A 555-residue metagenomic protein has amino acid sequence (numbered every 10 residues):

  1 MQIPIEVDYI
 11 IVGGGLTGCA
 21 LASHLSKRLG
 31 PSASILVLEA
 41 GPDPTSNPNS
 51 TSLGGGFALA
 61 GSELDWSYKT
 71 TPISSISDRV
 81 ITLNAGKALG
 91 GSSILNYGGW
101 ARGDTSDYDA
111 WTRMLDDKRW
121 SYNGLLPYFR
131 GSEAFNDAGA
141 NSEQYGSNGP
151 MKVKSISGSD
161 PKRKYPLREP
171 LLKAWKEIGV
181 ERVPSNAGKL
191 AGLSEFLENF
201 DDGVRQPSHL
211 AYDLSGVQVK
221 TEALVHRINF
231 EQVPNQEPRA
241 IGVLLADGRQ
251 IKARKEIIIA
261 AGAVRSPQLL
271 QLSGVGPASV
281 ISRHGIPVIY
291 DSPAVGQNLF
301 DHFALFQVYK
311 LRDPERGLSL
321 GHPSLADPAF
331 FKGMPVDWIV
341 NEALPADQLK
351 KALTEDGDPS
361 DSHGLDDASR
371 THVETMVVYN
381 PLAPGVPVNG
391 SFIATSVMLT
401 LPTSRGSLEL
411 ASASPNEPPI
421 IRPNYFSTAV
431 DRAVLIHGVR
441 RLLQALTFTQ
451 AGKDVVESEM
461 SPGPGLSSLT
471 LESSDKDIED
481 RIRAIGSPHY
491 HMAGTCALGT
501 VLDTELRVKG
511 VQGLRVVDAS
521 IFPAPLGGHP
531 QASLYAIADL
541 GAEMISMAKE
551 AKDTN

Functional and structural regions predicted by a protein language model:
Q2-G131, I289-A294, D301-L311, A329-F330 (+1 more regions): N-terminal glycine-rich phosphate/pyrophosphate-binding loop and immediately adjacent elements
H24-L36, G41-S46, I228-E237, G242-M334 (+2 more regions): Glycine-rich loop(s) and the adjacent beta-strand/alpha-helix scaffold that form part
S32-A33, P277-N389, T400, A429 (+5 more regions): Mid-to-C-terminal "cap/lid" subdomains and adjacent gly/pro-rich loops that border and regulate access to redox
R113-E231, E237-A240, F306-K310: Conserved redox-cofactor binding core of oxidoreductases
T221-N229, Q236, E374-V378, G390 (+1 more regions): A glycine-rich dinucleotide-binding beta-alpha-beta segment and adjacent secondary-structure elements that constitute
G285-I286, R440-T447, A538-A551: Internal hydrophobic alpha-helix adjacent to the cofactor/substrate pocket in enzyme cavities
N380-A383, S391-V455: C-terminal segments that line or cap access tunnels to active or ligand-binding sites in enzymes and enzyme-associated
A524-L540: A conserved FAD-binding loop/helix module that cradles the flavin
